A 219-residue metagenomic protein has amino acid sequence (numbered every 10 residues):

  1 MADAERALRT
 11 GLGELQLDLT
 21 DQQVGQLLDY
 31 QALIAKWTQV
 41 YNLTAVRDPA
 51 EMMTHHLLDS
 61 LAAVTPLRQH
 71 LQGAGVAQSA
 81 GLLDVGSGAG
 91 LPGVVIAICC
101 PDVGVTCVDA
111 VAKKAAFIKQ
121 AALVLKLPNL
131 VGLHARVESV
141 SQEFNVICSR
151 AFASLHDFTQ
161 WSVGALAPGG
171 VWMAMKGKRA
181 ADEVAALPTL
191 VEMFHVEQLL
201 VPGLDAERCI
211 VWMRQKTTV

Functional and structural regions predicted by a protein language model:
M1-A77, K113-K114, Q120-P128: Class I SAM-dependent transferase core
I34, I96, M175-K176, M213: Residue-level signal for inorganic ion chemistry
L58-S149, T159: Conserved SAM/SAH cofactor-binding pocket of Class I
P128-L130, G170, F194: Short, conserved active-site loop motifs that form the nucleotide-linked donor/cofactor pocket
V137, F152, V201: Hydrophobic pocket-lining residues within nucleotide cofactor-binding pockets
T159-V171: A short glycine-rich, Lys/Arg-flanked "PGG" loop and its adjoining helix->strand segment in the class I
G169-R179: Conserved beta-strand signature within the Rossmann-like core of class I S-adenosyl-L-methionine
R179-V219: Active-site capping/gating segments
